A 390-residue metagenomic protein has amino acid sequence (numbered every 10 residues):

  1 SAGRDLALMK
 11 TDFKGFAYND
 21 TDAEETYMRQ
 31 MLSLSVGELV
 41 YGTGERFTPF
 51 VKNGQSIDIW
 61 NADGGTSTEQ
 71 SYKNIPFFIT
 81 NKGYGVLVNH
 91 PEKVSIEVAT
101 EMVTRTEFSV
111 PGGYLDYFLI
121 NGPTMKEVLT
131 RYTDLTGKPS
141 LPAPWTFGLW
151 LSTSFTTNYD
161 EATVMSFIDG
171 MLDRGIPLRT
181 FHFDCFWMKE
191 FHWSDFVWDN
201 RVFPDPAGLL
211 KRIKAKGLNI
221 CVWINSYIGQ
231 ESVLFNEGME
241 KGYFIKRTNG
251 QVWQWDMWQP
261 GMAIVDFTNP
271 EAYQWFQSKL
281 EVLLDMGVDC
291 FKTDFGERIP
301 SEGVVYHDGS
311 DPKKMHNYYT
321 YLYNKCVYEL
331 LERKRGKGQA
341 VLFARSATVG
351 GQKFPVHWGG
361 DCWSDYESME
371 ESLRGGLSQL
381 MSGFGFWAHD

Functional and structural regions predicted by a protein language model:
S1-P144, S152-S154, E161-A162, I168-D173: Catalytic and substrate-binding clefts that recognize carbohydrates or anionic sugar/phosphate headgroups
D12, Y18-N19, T26, S33 (+1 more regions): Aromatic- and carboxylate-enriched substrate-binding clefts and catalytic-loop regions of carbohydrate-active enzymes
L149: Ligand-site clamp/hinge motif
Y159-T163, Y319: Short amphipathic alpha-helical segments
